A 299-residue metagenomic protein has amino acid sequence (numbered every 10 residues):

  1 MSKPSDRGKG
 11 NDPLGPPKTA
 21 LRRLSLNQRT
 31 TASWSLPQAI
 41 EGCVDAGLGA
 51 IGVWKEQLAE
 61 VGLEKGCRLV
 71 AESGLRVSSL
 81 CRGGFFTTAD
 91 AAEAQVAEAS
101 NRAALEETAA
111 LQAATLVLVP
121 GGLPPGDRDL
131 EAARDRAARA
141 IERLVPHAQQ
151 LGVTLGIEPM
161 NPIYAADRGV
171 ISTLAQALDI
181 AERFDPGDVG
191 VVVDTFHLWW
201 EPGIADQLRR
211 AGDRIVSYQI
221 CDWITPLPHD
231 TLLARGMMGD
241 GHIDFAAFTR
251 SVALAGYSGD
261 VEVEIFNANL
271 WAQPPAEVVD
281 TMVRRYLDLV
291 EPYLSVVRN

Functional and structural regions predicted by a protein language model:
S2-G47, A113, I171-V193, H197-N299: Histidine-acidic metal/acid-base catalytic patches
K3-T19, E72, A92-G190, W200-P202 (+4 more regions): Active-site acidic/histidine proton-transfer and metal-coordination neighborhood in alpha/beta enzyme cores
L14-S25, S78-T87, P120-P124: N-terminal small/glycine-rich loop or linker at the start of catalytic domains across soluble metabolic enzymes
T30-A32, K55-Q57, G83-F86, P120-P124 (+4 more regions): Active-site-proximal loop/turn and secondary-structure-junction residues that shape catalytic pockets, frequently
G42-E60, C81-G84: N-terminal substrate-binding region of glycoside hydrolase catalytic domains
G49-A50, R76, A114, T154 (+1 more regions): Residue-level detector of anion-binding/catalytic polar loops
G52, S79-C81, V117, G156 (+2 more regions): Conserved beta-strand positions in the central sheet of alpha/beta enzyme cores
A59-L69: Active-site-adjacent beta->alpha loops and helix N-cap segments on the catalytic face of soluble alpha/beta enzymes
